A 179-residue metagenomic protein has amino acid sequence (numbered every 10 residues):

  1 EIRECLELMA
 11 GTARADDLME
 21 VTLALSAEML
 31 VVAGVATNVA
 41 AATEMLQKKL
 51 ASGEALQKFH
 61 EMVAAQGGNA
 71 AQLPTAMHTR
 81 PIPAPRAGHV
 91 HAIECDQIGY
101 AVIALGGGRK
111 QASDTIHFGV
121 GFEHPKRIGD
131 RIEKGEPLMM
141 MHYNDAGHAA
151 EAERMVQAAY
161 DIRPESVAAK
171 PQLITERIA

Functional and structural regions predicted by a protein language model:
E1-A179: Well-ordered secondary-structure scaffolds
